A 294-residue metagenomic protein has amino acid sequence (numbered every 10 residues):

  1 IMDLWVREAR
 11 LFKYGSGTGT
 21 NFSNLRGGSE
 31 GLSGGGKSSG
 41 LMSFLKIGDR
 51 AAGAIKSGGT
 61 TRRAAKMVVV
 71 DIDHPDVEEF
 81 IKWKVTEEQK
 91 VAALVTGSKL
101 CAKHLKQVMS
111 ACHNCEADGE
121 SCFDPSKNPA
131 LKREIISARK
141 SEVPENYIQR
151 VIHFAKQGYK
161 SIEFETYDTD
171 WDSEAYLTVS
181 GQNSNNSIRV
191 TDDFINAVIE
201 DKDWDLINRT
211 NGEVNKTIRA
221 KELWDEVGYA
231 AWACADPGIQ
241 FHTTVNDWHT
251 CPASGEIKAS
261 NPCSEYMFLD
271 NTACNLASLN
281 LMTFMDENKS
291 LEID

Functional and structural regions predicted by a protein language model:
I1-S33, L41-F44, I55-G58, V227-D294: Function-dense linear segments that define catalytic or interfacial modules in macromolecule-processing proteins
L25-R26, G34-I47, T60-A64, V69-P237 (+3 more regions): Conserved, charged catalytic cores of large soluble enzymes
